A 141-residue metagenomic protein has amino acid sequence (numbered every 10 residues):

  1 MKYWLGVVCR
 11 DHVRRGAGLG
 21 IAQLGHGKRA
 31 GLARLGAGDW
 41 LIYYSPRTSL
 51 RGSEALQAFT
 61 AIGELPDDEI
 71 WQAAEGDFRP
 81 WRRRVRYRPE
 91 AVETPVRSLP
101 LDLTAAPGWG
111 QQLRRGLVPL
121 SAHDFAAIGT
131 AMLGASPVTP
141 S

Functional and structural regions predicted by a protein language model:
M1-A37, M132-S141: Compositionally biased, charged N-terminal/linker segments
V7, Y44-S45: Short His-Asn-centered micro-motif
H26-R29, S45, E69-W71: Short acidic (Asp/Glu) patches
L32-L35, S53-Q57: Short, conserved, surface-exposed binding loops centered on an aromatic residue
S45-R51: Short, charged beta-turn/beta-strand-edge "cap" motif at the junction between a beta-strand and an adjacent loop
A55-H123: Aromatic- and Lys/Arg-enriched surface recognition patch
G116-S141: Charged phosphate-binding loop/patch that engages nucleotide di/tri-phosphates or the phosphate backbone of nucleic
